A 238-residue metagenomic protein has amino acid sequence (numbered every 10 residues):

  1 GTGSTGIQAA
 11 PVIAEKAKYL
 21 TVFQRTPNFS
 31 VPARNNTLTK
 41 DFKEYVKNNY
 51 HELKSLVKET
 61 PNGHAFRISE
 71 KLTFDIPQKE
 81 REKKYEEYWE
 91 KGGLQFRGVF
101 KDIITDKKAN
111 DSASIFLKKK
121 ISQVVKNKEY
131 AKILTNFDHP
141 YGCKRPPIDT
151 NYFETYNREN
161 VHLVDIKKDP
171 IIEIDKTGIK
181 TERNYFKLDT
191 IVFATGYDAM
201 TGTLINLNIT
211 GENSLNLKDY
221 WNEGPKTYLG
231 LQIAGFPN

Functional and structural regions predicted by a protein language model:
T2, A17-N238: N-terminal FAD-binding dinucleotide-binding subdomain shared by FAD-dependent oxidases/monooxygenases
T5: Hydrophobic/small residue at the entry helix of a nucleotide-binding pocket
A9-I13: Aromatic pocket-lining residues of Rossmann-like dinucleotide-binding sites
